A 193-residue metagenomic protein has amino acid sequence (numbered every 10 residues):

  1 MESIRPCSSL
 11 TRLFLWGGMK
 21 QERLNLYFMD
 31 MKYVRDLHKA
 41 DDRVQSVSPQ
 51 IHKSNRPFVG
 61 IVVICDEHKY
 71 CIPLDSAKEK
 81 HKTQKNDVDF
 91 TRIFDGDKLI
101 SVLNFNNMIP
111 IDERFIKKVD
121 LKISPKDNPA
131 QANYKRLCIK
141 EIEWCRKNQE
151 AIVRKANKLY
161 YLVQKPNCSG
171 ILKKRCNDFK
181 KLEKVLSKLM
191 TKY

Functional and structural regions predicted by a protein language model:
E2-S3, L13-K20, I93-Y193: C-terminal terminal-subdomain/extension
W16-N55, I61: Short N-terminal edge-element motif at the start of the domain
L24-F28, P57-I61, K69-P73, N104-P110: Ordered hydrophobic segments in well-structured contexts
Y33, K78, F115: Residue-level detector of flexible, active-site-proximal loop/helix-junction positions within diverse enzyme catalytic
H38-K39, I72-P73, T83, V119-D120: A short secondary-structure junction signal
I51-K53, I64-V102: Compact nucleic-acid interaction/catalytic patches
